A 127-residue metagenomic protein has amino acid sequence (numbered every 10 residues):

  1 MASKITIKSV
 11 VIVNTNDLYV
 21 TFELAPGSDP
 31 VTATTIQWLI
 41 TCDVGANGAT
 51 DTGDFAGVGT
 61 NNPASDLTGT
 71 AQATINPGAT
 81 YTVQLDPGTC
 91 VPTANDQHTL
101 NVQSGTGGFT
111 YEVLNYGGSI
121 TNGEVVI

Functional and structural regions predicted by a protein language model:
M1-I127: N-terminal export/assembly leader peptides and their processing motifs that target proteins to secretory
